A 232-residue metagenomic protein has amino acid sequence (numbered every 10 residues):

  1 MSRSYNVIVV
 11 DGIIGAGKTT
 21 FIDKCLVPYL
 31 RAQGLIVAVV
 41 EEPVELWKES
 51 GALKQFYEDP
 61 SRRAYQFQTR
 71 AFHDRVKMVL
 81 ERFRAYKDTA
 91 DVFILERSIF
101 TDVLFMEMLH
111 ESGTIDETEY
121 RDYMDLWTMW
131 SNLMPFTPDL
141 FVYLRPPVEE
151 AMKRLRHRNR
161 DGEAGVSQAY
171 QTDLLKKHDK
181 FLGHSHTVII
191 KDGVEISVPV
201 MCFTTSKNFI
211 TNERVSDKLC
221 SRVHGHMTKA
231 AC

Functional and structural regions predicted by a protein language model:
V10: Hydrophobic anchor at the beta1->P-loop junction of P-loop NTPases
I14: The conserved Walker
K18: Conserved lysine of the Walker
F21, C25: Hydrophobic positions on the alpha1 helix immediately C-terminal to the Walker A/P-loop
V27-D74, F105: Conserved substrate/cofactor phosphate-moiety recognition/catalytic segment in nucleotide-dependent phosphotransferases
R63-T137: Glycine-rich phosphate-binding loop used to anchor ATP phosphates in small-molecule kinases, encompassing both
V103-D179: A glycine- and Lys/Arg-enriched "phosphate-lid" helix/loop adjacent to the NTP-binding pocket of small-molecule kinases
M152-C232: NTP-dependent small-molecule kinase module
